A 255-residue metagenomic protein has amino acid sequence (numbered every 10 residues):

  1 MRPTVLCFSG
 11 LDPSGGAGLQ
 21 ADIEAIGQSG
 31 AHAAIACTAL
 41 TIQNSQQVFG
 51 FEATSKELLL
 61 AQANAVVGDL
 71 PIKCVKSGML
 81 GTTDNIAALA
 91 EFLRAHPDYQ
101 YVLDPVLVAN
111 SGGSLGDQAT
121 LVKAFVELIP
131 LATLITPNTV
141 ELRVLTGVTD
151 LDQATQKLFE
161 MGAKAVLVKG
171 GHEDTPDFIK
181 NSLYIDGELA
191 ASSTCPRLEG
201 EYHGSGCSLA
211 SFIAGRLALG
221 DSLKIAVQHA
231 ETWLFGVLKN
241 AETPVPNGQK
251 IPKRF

Functional and structural regions predicted by a protein language model:
R2-C7, I23-N110, F255: Conserved N-terminal subdomain of the carbohydrate kinase-like
F8-S14, L189-H203: Short pre-catalytic strand/loop immediately N-terminal to key active-site residues, enriched for Gly-Thr
A25, V144, G200-L223: Short, small-residue alpha-helix embedded
G30-A34, D98, L189-A191, R216-H229: Phosphate-handling active-site elements
E52-A61, G112-I129: Conserved phosphate-binding/catalytic loop of the ribokinase/pfkB sugar-kinase fold
A53, K224-F255: Charged C-terminal helix
Q118-A190: Conserved phosphate/ATP/ADP-binding segment of small-molecule kinases
